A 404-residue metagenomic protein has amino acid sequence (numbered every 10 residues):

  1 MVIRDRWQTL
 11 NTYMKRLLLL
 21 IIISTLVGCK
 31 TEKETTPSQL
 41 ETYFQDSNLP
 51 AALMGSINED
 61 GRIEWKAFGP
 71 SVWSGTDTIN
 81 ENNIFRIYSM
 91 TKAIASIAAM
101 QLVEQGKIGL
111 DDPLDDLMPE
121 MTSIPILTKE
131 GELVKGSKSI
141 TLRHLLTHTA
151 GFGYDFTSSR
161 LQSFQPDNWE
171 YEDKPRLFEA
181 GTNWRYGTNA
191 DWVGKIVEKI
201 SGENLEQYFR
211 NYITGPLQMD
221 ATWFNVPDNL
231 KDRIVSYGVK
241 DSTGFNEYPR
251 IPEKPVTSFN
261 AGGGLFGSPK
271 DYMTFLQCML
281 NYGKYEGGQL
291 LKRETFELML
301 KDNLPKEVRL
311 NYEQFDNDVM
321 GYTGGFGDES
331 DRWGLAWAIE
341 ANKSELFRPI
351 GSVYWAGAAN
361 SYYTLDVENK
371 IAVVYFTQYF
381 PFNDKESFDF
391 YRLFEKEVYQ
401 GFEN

Functional and structural regions predicted by a protein language model:
M1, D5-T36: Bacterial Sec-dependent N-terminal signal peptides
E34-F85, K107-G109, S123-K129, E247-R250 (+2 more regions): Short, conserved catalytic-motif segment at the N-terminal edge
T36, I87, T91, A95 (+5 more regions): Hydrophobic (often cysteine-bearing) scaffold residues that line and stabilize catalytic clefts of nucleotide/cofactor
L40, M54, D60, R86-L114 (+3 more regions): Active-site SXXK
I124-F347: Short, surface-exposed loop or secondary-structure junction motifs that flank catalytic or metal-binding residues
S352, A359-N369: Short, surface-exposed beta-strand/loop micro-motifs that present aromatic residues
F380-N404: Generic C-terminus detector
